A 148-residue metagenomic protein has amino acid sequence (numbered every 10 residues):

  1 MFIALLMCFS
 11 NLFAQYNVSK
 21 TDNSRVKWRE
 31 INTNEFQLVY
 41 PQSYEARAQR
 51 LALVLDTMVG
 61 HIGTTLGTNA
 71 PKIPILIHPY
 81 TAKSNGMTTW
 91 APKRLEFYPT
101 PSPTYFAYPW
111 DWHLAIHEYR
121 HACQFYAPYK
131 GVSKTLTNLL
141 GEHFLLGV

Functional and structural regions predicted by a protein language model:
M1-T21: Bacterial Sec-dependent N-terminal signal peptides
A14-V148: Juxtacatalytic substrate-recognition/specificity segment
